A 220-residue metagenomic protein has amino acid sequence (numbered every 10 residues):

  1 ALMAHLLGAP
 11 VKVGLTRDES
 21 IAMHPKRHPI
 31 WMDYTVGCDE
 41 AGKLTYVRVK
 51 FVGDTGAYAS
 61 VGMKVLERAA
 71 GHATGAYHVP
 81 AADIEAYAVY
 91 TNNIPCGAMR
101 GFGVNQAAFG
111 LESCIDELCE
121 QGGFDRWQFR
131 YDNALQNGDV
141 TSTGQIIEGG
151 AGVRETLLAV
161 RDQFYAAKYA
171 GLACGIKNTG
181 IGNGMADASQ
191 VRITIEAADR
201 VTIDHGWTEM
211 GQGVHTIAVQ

Functional and structural regions predicted by a protein language model:
A1-E40, C96-Q121, S142-Y165: Glycine-rich and small/hydrophobic secondary-structure elements
A9-G14, L44-V47, R126-R130: Acidic/polar loop patches that form or flank catalytic/metal-binding clefts of enzymes that bind anionic ligands
E19-A107, K168-Q220: Gly/Pro-rich active-site capping loops and adjacent beta-alpha segments that organize cofactor/substrate pockets
H24-P25, D39, V49-K50, W127-Q136 (+1 more regions): Short N-terminal signal/transit or membrane-insertion segments and the immediately adjacent low-complexity/disordered
A98-V140, I195-V201, G213-H215: Long hydrophobic segments that form regular secondary structure
Y131-T194: Accessory "access/gating" subregions that flank catalytic or transport cores
